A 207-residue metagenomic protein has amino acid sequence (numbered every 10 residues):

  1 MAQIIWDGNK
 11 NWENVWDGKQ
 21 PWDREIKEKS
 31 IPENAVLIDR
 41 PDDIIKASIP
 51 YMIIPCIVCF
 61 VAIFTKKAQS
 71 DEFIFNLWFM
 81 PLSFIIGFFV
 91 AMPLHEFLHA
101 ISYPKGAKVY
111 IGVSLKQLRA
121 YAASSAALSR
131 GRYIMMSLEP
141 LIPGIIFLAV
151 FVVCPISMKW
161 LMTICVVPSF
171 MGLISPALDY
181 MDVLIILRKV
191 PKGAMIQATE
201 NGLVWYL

Functional and structural regions predicted by a protein language model:
A2-K67, L115-L207: Metalloprotease/metallohydrolase-associated module, dominated by Zn2+-dependent proteases
K67-I74: Membrane-interface helix termini and inter-helical loops of multi-pass transporters
N76-M92: Short pre-active-site segment immediately N-terminal to the catalytic Zn-binding motif
A91-P104, P140: Active-site recognition of the HExxH zinc-binding catalytic motif
L98-V113, L184-L187: Membrane-water interface of transmembrane alpha-helices
